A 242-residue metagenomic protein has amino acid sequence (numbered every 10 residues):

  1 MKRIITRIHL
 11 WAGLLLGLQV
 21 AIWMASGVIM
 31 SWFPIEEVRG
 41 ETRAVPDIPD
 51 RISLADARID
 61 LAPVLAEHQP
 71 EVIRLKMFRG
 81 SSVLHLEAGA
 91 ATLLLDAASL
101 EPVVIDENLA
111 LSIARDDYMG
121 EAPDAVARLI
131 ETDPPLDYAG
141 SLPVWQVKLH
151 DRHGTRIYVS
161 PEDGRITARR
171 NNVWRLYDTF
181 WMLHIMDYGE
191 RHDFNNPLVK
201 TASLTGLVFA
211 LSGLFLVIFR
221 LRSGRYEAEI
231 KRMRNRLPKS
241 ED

Functional and structural regions predicted by a protein language model:
M1-D242: Conserved histidines in hydrophobic membrane contexts and catalytic metal-binding motifs
